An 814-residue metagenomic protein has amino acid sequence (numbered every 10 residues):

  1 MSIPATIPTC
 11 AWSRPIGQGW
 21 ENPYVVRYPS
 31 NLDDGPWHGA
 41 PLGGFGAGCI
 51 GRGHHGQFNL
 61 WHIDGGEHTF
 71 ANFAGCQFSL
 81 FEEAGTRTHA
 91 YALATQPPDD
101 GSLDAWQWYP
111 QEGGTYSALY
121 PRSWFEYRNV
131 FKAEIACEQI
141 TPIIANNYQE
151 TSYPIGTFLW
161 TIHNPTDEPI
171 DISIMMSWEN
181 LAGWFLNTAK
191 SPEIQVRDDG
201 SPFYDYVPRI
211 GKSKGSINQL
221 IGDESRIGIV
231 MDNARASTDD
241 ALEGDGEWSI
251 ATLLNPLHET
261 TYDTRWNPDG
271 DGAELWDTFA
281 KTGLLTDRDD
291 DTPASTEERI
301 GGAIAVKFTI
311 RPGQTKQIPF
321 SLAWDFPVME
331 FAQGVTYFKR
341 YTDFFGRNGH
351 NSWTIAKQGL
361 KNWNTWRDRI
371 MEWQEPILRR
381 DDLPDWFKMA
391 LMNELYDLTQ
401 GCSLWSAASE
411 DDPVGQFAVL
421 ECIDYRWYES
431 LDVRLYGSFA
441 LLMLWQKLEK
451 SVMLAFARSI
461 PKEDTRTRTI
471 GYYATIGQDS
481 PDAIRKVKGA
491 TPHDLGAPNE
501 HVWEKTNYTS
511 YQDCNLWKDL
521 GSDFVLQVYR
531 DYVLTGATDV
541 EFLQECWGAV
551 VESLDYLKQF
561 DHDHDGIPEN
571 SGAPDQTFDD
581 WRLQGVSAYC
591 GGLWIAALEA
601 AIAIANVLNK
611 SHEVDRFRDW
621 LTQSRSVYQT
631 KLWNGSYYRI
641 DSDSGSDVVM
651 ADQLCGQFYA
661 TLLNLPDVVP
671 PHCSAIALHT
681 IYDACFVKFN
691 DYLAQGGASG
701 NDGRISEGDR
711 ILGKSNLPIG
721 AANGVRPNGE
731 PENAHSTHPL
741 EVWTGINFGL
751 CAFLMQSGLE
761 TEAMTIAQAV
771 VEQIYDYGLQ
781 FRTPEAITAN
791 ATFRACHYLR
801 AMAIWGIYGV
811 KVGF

Functional and structural regions predicted by a protein language model:
M1-A90: Beta-strand-rich N-terminal accessory domains
S2-P23, P29, W124, N129-I135 (+6 more regions): Acidic/polar, glycine-enriched structural segments that form the non-catalytic walls/loops of the carbohydrate-binding
Y24, W37-L60, D64, Y425-Y428 (+4 more regions): C-terminal capping/lid segments that line or modulate ligand- or cofactor-binding pockets
G51, G56-N59, D64-V130, D232-T282: An extended acidic
S79-E83, T88-A94, P98-G101, N164 (+14 more regions): Aromatic-rich carbohydrate-recognition surfaces in CAZymes
R265-K357, E449, D523-L526, R530 (+4 more regions): Structured mid-domain segments that build the active-site/substrate or prosthetic-cofactor binding neighborhood
L383-C422, P461-N515, H562-G585, R625-W743 (+4 more regions): Extended glycan-interaction surfaces of carbohydrate-active proteins
S587-N634, V668: Active-site neighborhood of glycoside hydrolase catalytic domains
